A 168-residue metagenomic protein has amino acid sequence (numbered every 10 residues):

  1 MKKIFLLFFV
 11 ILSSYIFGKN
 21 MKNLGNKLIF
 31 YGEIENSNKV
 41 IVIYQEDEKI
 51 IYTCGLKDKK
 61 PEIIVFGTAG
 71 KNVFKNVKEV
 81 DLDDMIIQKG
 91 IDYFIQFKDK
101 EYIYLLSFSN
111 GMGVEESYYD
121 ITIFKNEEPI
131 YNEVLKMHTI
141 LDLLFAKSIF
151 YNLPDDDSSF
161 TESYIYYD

Functional and structural regions predicted by a protein language model:
I4-S13: Sec-dependent N-terminal signal peptides
G18-D168: Exposed acidic/polar residues on beta-strands and adjacent loops within beta-sheet cores, strongest in beta-propeller
